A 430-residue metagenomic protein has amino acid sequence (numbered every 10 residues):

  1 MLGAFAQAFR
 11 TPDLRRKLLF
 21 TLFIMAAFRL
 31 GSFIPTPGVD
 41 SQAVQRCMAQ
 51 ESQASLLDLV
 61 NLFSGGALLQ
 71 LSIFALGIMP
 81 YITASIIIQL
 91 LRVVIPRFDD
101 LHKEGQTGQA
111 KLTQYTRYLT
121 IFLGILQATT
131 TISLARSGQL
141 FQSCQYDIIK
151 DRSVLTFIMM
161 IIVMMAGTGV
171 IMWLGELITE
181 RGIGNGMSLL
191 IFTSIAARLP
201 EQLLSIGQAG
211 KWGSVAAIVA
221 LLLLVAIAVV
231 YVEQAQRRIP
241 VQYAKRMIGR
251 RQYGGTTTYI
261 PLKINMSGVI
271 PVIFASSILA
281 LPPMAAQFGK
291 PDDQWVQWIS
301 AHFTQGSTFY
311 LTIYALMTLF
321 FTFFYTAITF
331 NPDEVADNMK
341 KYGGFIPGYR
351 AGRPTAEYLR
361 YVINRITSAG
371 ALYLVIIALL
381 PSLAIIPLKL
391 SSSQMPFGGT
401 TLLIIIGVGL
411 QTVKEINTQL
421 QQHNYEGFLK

Functional and structural regions predicted by a protein language model:
M1-H102, Q106-K430: N-terminal cationic and glycine-rich segments that engage phosphates or anionic surfaces
